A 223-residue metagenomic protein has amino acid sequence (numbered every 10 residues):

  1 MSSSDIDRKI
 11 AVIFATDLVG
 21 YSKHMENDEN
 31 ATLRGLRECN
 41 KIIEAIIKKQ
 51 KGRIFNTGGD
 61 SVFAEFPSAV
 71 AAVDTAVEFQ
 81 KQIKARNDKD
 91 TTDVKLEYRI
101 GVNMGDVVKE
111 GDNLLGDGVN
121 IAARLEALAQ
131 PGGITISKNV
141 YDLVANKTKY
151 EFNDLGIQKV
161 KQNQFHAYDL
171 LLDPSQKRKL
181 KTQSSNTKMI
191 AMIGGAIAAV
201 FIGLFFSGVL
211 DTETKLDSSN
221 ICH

Functional and structural regions predicted by a protein language model:
M1-I6, K181-T187, S218: Short, Lys/Arg-enriched, disordered terminal segments
S2-T75, K81-Q82: Catalytic NTP-binding/metal-coordinating core of nucleotidyl cyclase/transferase enzymes
S4, K41, F63-F165, D169: Catalytic beta-strand-to-alpha-helix segment of the class III nucleotidyl cyclase homology domain
G20-S22, D106-V108, P174: Feature marks short, surface-exposed loop/turn motifs that line or immediately flank catalytic pockets and channel
A31-T32, E110-G111, N186: A generic structural signal for short
G132, N139-E213: Intrinsically disordered, glycine/charged-rich C-terminal tails and inter-domain linkers that flank nucleotidyl cyclase
V209-H223: Acidic, proline/glycine-rich low-complexity intrinsically disordered segments
